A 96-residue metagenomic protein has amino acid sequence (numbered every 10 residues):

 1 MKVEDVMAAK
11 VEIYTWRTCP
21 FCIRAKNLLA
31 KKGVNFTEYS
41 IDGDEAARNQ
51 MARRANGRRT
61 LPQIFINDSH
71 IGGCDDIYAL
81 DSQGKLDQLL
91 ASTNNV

Functional and structural regions predicted by a protein language model:
K2-T37: Local sequence-structure signature of Cys/Sec-based thiol-disulfide redox active-site neighborhoods
V3-D5, P62, Y78: Short secondary-structure boundary/capping segments
P20-I23, A46, G72: Residues that form or flank phosphate/diphosphate-binding pockets in enzymes that use nucleotide phosphates
R24-L28, K32-N35, R53, A79 (+1 more regions): Non-catalytic interaction surface on structured domains
I41-R59, K85, A91: Thioredoxin-like thiol-disulfide oxidoreductase module
N56-F65, D75: Structural micro-motif
I66-T93: Non-catalytic, surface beta->alpha helical segment in thiol-disulfide oxidoreductase systems
